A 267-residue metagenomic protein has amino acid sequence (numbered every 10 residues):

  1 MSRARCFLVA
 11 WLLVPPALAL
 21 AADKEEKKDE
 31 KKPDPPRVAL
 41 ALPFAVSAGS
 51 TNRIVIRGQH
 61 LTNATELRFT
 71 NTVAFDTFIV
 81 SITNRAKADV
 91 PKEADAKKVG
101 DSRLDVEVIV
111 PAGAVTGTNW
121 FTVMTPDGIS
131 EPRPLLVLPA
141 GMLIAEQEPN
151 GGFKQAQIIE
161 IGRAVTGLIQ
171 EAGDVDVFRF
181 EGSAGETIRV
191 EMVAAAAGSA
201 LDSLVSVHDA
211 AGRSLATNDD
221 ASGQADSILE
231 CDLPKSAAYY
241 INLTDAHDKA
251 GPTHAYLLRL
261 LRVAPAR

Functional and structural regions predicted by a protein language model:
M1-R5: Positively charged n-region of N-terminal signal peptides that target proteins for export
F7-A17: Bacterial N-terminal signal peptides
A19-D23: Boundary at the C-terminal end of the N-terminal hydrophobic targeting segment
K32-K87, P126, E148-G151, I161-R163 (+1 more regions): Acidic, Ser/Thr/Pro-rich low-complexity intrinsically disordered segments
A48-H60, V90-E131: Ligand-binding face of N-terminal immunoglobulin V-set domains in extracellular IgSF glycoproteins
S130-V137, A255: Edge beta-strands of extracellular beta-sandwich domains
L135-A140, R259-V263: Short beta-strand edge segments in extracellular beta-sheet folds
M142-I158: Extracellular carbohydrate-recognition regions
